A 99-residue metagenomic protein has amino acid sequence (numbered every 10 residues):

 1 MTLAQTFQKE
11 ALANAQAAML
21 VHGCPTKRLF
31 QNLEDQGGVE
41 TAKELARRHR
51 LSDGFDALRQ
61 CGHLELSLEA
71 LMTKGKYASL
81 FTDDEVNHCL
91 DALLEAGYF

Functional and structural regions predicted by a protein language model:
M1, A13-A17, R28, A42-E44 (+1 more regions): Charged, low-complexity surface segments at secondary-structure and domain boundaries
M1-V21, E95: Charged, compositionally biased N-terminal leader segments and the immediate start of the first structured element
T2, T6, L33, A46 (+1 more regions): Alpha-helix boundary/N-cap detector
L3, F7-A11, P25, G38 (+2 more regions): Alpha-helical structural motif
E10-L12, R50-D53, L66, F81: Accessory DNA-engaging acidic/polar modules
A15-H63: Amphipathic alpha-helical packing elements
G62-F99: Amphipathic alpha-helical binding modules
